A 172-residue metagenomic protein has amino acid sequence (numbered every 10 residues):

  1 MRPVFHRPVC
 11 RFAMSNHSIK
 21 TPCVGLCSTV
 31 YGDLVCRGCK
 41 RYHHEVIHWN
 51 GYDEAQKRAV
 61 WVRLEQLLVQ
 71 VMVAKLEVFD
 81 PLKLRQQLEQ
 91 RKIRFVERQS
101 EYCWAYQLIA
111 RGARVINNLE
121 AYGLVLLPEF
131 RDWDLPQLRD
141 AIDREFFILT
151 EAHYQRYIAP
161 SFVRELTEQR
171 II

Functional and structural regions predicted by a protein language model:
M1-V4, C10, F95-V96, L119 (+1 more regions): Extended hydrophobic/Leu-rich segments
R2-E77: N-terminal cysteine/histidine-rich coordination modules
Y31, Y42, Y52, Y102 (+3 more regions): Sequence-level detector for tyrosine residue identity
A55, Q66, L82-Q86, Q90 (+3 more regions): Polar/charged alpha-helical tracts
M72-F130: Short flanking/linker segments adjacent to small metal-binding domains or redox-active Cys/His motifs
V115-I172: C-terminal, charged low-complexity interaction regions
